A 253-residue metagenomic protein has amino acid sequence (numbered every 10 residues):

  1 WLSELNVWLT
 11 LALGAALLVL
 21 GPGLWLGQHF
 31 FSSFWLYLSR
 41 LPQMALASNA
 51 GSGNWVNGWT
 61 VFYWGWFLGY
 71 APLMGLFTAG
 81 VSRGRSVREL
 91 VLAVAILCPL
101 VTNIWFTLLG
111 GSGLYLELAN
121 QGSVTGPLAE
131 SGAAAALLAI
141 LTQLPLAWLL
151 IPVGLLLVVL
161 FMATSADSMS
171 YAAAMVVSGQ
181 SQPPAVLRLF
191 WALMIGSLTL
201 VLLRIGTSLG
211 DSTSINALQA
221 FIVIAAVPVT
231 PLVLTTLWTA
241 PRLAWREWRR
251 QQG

Functional and structural regions predicted by a protein language model:
W1, V19-F31, L46-G53, M74-R88 (+6 more regions): Transmembrane helix-loop junctions in multi-pass membrane proteins
W1-G21, F30-L36, L92-C98, Q219-L232: Membrane-interface loop-to-helix entry segments
G14, G21-W64, G69: Long hydrophobic alpha-helical segments that form multi-pass transmembrane helix bundles in integral membrane proteins
L24, Q28, N54-N57, W64 (+4 more regions): C-terminal membrane-solvent junction of multi-pass transporters and transport-like membrane proteins
F31-S48, A119-A139: Membrane-interfacial helical/loop segments at transmembrane boundaries in membrane proteins
T60-G69, R83, L90-G132, A147-I151 (+2 more regions): Loop-to-transmembrane helix boundary motifs in multi-pass membrane proteins
Y70-G75, P228-R242: Hydrophobic cores of alpha-helical transmembrane segments in multi-pass inner/ER membrane proteins, independent
L149-V159, A225-P231: Alpha-helical transmembrane segments
